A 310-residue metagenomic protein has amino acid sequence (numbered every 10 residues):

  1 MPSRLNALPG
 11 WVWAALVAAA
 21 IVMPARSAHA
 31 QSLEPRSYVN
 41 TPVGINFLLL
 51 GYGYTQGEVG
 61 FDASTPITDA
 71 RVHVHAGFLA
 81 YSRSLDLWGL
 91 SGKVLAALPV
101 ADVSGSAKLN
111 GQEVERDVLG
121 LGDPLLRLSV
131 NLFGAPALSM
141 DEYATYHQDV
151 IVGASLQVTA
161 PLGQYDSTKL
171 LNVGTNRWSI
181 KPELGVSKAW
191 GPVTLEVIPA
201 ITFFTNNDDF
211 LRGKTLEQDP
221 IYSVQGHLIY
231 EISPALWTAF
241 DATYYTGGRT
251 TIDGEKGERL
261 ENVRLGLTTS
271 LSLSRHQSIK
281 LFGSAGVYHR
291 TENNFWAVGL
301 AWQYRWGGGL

Functional and structural regions predicted by a protein language model:
R26-L49, G134-V150, G307-L310: Outer-membrane beta-barrel biogenesis signature
L33, L211-L310: Outer membrane beta-barrel transmembrane domains
V43, T55, D86-L90, F133-A135 (+4 more regions): Outer-membrane beta-barrel channels and translocator barrels
G44, R71-F78, L119-L126, V150 (+4 more regions): Residues that define the transmembrane beta-barrel architecture of outer-membrane proteins
N46-L48, G92-A96, L126, V150-L156 (+5 more regions): Transmembrane beta-strands of outer-membrane beta-barrel proteins
L50-Y52, L79-R83, L126-L132, L156 (+5 more regions): Residues on the lipid-exposed face of transmembrane beta-strands in outer-membrane beta-barrel proteins
T55-A76, E113-V114, S167-N172: Surface-exposed strand-loop-strand hairpins of Gram-negative outer-membrane beta-barrel proteins
A101-E217: Outer-membrane pore/translocation modules
